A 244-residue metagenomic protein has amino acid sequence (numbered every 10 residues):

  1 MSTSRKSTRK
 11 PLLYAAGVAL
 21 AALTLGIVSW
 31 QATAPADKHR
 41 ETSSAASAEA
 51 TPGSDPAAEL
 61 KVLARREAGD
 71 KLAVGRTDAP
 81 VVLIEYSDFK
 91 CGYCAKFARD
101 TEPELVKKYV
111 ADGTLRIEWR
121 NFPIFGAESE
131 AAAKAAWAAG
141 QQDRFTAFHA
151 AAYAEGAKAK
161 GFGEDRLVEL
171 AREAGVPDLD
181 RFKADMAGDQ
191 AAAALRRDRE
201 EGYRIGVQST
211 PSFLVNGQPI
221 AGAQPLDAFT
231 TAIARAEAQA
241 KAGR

Functional and structural regions predicted by a protein language model:
M1-T51, E173-R244: C-terminal cap of thioredoxin/glutaredoxin-like
A46-R66, D70: N-terminal low-complexity, Pro/Thr/Ser-rich intrinsically disordered segments that act as propeptides or flexible
A64-V81, Y109: A short beta-strand-turn-helix
A68-K71, E102-E104, R199-E201: A generic local structural motif
A79, S87-K90, A95-R172, R244: Structural alpha/beta surface segment adjacent to cysteine/selenocysteine redox centers across thiol/disulfide enzymes
E85-D88, V207: Processing junctions and N-termini across compartments
